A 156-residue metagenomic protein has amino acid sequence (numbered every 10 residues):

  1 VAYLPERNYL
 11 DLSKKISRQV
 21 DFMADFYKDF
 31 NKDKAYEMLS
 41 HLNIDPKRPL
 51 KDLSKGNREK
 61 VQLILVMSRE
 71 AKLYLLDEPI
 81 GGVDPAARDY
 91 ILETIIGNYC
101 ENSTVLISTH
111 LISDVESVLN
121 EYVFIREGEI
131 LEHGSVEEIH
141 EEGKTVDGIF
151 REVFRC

Functional and structural regions predicted by a protein language model:
Y3-V61: ABC-family P-loop ATPase nucleotide-binding domains
Y74-E78, V83: Catalytic Walker B motif of ABC-type/P-loop ATPase nucleotide-binding domains
R88-E101: Helical segment within the ABC ATPase nucleotide-binding domain
N102-L111: Conserved H-loop
V115-S117: A short, surface-exposed alpha-helical micro-motif characterized by mixed small hydrophobic and charged/polar residues
H133-G134: ABC ATPase "signature
